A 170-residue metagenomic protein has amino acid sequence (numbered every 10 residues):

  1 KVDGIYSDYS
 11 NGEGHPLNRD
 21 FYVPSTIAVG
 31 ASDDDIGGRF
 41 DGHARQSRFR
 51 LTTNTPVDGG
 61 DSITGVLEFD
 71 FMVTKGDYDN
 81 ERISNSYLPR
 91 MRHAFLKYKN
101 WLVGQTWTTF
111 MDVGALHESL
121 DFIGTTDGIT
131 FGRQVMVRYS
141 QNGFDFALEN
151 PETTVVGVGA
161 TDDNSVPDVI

Functional and structural regions predicted by a protein language model:
K1-L17, V29-V155: Outer membrane beta-barrel
Y22-V23: Acidic/histidine-rich helix-loop elements that form or flank divalent-metal/phosphate-binding sites at the catalytic
G157-I170: Surface-exposed beta-loop-beta
